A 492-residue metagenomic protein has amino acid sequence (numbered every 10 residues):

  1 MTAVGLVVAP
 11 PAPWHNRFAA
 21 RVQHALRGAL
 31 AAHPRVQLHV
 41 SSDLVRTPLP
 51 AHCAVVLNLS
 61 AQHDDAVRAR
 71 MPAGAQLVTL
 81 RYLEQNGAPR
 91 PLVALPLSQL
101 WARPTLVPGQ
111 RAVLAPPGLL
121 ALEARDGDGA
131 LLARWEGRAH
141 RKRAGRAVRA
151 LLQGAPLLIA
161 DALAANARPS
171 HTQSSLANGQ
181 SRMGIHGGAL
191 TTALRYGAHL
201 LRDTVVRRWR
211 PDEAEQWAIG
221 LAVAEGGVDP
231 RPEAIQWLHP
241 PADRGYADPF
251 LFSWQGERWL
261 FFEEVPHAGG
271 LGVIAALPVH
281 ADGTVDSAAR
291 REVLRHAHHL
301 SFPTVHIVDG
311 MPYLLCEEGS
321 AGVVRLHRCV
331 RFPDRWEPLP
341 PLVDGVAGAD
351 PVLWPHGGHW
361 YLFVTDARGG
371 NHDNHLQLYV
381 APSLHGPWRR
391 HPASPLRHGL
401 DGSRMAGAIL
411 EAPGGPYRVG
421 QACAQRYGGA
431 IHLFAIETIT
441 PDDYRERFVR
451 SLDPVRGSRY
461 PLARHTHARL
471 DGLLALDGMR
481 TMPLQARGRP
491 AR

Functional and structural regions predicted by a protein language model:
M1, P48-C53, A69-G74, S253: Flexible, charged surface loops at secondary-structure boundaries
T2-G5, P11, A25-P34, V40 (+2 more regions): Carbohydrate-active catalytic/glycan-binding domains of CAZyme proteins, especially the secreted or lumenal ectodomains
G5, L80-Q180: Donor/substrate-binding cores of folate-linked one-carbon enzymes
P11-A20: A short, glycine/small-residue-rich beta-strand->loop->alpha-helix junction that serves as a flexible
R27-T47, H52, A75: A generic structural motif
Q37-V45, H171-A177, D366: Acidic carboxylate-rich catalytic motifs and surrounding loops in phosphoryl-/glycosyl-chemistry enzymes
A54-P91, L97: Betabetaalpha-Me/HNH-type nuclease active-site subdomain
L57, S181-G184: Preference for solvent-exposed, low-hydrophobicity sequence contexts
